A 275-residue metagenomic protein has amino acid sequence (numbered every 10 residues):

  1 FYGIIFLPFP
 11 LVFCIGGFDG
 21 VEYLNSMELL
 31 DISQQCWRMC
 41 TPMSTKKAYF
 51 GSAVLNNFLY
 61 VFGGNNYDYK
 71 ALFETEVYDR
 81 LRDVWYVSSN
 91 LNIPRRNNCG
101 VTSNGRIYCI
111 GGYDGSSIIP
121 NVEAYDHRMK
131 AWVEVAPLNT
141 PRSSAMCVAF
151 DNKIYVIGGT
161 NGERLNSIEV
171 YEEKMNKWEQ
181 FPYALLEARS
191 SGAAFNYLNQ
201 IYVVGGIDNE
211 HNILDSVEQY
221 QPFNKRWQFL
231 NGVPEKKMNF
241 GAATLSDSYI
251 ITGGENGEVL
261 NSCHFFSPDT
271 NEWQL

Functional and structural regions predicted by a protein language model:
F1-L275: Kelch-like beta-propeller repeat domains
